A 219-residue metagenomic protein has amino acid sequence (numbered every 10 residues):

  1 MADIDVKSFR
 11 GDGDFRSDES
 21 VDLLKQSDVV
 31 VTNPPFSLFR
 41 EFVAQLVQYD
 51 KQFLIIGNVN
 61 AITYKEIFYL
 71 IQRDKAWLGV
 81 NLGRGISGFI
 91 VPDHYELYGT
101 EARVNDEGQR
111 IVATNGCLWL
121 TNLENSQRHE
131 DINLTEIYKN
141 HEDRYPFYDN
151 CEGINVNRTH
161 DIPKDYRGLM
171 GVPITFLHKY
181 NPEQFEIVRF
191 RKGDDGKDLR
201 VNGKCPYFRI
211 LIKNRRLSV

Functional and structural regions predicted by a protein language model:
M1-V219: Class I S-adenosyl-L-methionine-dependent methyltransferase catalytic core
